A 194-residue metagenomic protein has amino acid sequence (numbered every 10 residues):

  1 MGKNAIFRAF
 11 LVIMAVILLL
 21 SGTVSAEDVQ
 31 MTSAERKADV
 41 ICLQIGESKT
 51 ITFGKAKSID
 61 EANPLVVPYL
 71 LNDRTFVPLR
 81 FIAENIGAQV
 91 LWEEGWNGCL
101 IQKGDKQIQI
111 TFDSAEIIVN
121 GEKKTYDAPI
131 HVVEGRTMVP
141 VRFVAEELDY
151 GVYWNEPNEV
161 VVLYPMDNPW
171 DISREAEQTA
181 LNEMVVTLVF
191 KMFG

Functional and structural regions predicted by a protein language model:
G2-E27: Sec-dependent N-terminal signal peptides of Gram-positive bacterial secreted proteins and lipoproteins
T23-G194: Primary recognition of N-terminal secretory signal peptides and signal-anchoring hydrophobic helices
